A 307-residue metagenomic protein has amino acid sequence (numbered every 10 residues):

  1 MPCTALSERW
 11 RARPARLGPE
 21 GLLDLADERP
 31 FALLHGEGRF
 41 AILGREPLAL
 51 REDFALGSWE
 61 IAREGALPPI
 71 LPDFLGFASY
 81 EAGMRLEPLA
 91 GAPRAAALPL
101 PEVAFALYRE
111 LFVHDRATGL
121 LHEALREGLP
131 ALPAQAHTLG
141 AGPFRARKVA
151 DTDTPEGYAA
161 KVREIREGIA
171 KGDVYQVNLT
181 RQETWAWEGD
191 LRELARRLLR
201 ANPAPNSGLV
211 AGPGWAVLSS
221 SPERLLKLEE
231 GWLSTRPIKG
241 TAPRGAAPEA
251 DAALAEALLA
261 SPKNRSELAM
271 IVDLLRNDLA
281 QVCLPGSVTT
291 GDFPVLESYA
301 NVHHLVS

Functional and structural regions predicted by a protein language model:
M1-S307: Extended alpha-helical targeting/anchoring segments, especially N-terminal organellar/secretory targeting helices
